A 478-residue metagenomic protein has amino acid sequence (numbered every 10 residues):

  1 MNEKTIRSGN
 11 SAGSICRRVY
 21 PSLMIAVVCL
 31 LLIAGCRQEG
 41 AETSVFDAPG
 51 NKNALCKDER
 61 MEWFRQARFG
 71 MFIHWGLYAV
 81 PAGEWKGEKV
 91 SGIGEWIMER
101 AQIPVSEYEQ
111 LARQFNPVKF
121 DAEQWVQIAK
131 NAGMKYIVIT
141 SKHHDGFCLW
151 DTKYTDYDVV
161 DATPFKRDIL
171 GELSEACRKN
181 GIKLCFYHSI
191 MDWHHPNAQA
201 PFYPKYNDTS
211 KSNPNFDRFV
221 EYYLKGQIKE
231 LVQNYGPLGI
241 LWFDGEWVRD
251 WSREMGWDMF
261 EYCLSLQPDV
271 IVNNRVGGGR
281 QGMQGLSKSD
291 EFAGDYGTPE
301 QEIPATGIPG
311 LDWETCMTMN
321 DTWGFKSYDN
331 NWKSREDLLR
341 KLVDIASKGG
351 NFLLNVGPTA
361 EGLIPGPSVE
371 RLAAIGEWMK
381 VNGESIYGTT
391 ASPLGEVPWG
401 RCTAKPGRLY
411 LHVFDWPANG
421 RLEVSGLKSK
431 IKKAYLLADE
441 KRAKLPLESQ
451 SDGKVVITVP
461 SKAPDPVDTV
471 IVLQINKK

Functional and structural regions predicted by a protein language model:
M1-R18: N-terminal secretory signal peptides that target proteins for export/translocation
T5, V19-S22, W63, L170: Generic alpha-helix initiation/capping and coil-helix boundary signal
R18-V19, K462: Long alpha-helical, hydrophobic tracts
S22-A34: Bacterial N-terminal signal peptides
R37-Q38: Bacterial signal peptide processing site
A41-K478: Mature catalytic domains of secreted/periplasmic carbohydrate-active enzymes
